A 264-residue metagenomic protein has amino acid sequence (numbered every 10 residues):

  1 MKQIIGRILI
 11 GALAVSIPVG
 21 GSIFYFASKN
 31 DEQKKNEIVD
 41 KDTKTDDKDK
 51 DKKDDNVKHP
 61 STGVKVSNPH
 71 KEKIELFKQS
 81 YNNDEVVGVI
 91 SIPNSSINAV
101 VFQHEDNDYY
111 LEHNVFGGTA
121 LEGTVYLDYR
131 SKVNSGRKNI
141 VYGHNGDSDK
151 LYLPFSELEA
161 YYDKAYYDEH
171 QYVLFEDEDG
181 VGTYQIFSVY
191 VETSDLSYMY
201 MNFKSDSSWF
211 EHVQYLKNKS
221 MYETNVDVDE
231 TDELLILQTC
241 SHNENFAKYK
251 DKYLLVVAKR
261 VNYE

Functional and structural regions predicted by a protein language model:
M1-L13: N-terminal Sec-pathway targeting helices
S16-Y25: Hydrophobic alpha-helical membrane-insertion segments, chiefly the h-region of N-terminal signal peptides
F26-E264: Solvent-exposed, non-transmembrane regions of membrane-associated and secreted proteins
